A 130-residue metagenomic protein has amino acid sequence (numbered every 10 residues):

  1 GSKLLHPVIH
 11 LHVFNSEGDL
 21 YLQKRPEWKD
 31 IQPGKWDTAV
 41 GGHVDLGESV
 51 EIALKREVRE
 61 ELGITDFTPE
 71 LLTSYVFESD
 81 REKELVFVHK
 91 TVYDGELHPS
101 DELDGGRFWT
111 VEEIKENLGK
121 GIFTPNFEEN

Functional and structural regions predicted by a protein language model:
G1, W28-K29: A short acidic/small-residue loop/turn micro-motif
G1-H10, F14-S16: Acidic, metal-coordinating catalytic segment for phosphate/diphosphate chemistry, firing primarily on the Nudix
V8-I9, S49, D104: Short loop/turn microsegments at loop-to-beta-strand junctions
Y21-K24: Beta-strand scaffold of nucleotide-dependent catalytic cores
E27, S49, K55, R59-E96: Active-site segment of metal-dependent pyrophosphate-handling enzymes, primarily the Nudix hydrolase catalytic core
K29-W36: A conserved beta-turn-beta hairpin within the catalytic core of GNAT-like acetyltransferases that forms part
G34, T73, D80-N130: Nudix hydrolase/Nudix homology domain
W36-E48: Short histidine-centered catalytic/ligand-binding loop motif
